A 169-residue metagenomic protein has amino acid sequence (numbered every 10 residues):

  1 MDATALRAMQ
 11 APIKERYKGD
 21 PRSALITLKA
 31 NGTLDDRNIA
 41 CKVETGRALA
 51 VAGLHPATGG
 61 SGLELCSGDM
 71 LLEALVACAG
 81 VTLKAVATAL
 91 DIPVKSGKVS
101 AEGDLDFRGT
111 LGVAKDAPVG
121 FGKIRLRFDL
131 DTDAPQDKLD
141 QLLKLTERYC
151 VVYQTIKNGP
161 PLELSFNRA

Functional and structural regions predicted by a protein language model:
M1-E73, A85-A169: Extended beta-strand/beta-hairpin segments
A74-A79: Alpha-helical metal-binding/catalytic segments enriched in His/Glu/Asp
